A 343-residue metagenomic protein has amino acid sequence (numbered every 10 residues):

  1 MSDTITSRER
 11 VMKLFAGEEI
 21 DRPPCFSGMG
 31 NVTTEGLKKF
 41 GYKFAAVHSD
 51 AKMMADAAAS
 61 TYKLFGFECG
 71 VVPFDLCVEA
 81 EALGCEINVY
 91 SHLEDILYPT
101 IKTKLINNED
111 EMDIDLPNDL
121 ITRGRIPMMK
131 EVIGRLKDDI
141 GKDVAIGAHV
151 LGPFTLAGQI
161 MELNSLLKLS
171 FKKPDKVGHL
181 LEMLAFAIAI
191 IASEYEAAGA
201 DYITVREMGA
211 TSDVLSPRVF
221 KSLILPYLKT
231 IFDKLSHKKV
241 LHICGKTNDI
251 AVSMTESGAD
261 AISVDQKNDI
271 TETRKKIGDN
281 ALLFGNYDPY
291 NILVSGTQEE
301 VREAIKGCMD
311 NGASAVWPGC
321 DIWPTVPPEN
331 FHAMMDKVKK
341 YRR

Functional and structural regions predicted by a protein language model:
S2-E35, F40, F44, A57 (+3 more regions): Active-site loop segments of alpha/beta catalytic cores
K39-L76: Segments that shape or occlude catalytic/ligand-binding pockets
S49-K52, T103-D110, R123, G296-T297: Intrinsic-disorder/low-complexity, polar/charged segments
V72-A82, A148-T155: Short, glycine/charge-rich beta-strand/loop segments that flank catalytic centers and engage negatively charged groups
D75-D119, K142-D143: A contiguous, low-structure linker/loop signature
